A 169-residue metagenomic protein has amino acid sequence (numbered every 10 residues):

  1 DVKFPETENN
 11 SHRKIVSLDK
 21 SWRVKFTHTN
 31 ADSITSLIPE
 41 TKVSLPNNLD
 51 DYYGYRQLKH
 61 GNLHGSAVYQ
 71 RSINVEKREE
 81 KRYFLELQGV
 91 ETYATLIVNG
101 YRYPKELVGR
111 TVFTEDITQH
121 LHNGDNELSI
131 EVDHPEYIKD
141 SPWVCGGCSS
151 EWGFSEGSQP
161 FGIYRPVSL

Functional and structural regions predicted by a protein language model:
D1-Q88, W143-P166: Extended carbohydrate-recognition surfaces in non-catalytic/accessory domains of CAZymes and lectin-like proteins
K3-P5, I97-S149: Beta-strand-rich ligand-recognition modules
Q70-N74, R82-E86, T95-I97, D116 (+1 more regions): Residues within well-ordered beta-strands of beta-sheet-rich folds
E91-T92: Short, solvent-exposed aromatic-acidic interface loops
